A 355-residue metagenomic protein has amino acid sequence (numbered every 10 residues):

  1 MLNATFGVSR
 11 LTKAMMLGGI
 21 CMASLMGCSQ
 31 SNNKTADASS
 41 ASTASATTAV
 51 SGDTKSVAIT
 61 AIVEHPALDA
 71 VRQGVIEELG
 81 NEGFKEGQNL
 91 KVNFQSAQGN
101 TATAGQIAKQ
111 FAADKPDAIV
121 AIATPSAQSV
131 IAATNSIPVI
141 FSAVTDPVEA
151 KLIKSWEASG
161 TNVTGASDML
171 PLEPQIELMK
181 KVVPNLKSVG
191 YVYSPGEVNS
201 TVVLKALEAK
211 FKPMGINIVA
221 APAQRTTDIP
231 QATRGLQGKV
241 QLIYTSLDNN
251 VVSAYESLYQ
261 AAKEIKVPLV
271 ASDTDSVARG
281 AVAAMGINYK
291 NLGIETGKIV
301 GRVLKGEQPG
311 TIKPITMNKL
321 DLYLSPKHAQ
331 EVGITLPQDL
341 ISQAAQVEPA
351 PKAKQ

Functional and structural regions predicted by a protein language model:
L2-K13, G19, C28-Q355: Short hydrophobic alpha-helices and adjacent helix-cap/hinge residues
